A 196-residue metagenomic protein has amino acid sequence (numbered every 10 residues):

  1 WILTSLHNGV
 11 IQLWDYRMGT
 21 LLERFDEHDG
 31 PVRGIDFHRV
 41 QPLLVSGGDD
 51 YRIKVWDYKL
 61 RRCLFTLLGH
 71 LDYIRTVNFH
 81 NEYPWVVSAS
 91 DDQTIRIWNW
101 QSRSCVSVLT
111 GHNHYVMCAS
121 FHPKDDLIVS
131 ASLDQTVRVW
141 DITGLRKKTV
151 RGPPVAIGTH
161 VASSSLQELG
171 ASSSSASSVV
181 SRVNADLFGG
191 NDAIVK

Functional and structural regions predicted by a protein language model:
W1, L21, P31, V40 (+7 more regions): WD40/WD-repeat beta-propeller blade-loop signature
S5, I35-Q41, K59-L60, N78-Y83 (+2 more regions): Loop/turn segments within WD40 beta-propeller blades
S5-N8, S46-D50, Y58, E82 (+4 more regions): Conserved strand-to-loop turn within each blade of WD40 beta-propeller repeats
V10, L21, D29, R52-K54 (+5 more regions): A conserved positional marker within WD40/Gbeta-like beta-propeller blades
I11-D15, I35, I53-W56, V77 (+3 more regions): WD40-repeat beta-propellers
Y16-G19, Y58-R61, W100-R103, I142-L145: Short loop/turn segments that connect beta-strands within beta-propeller blades
T20-E23, R62-F65, S104-S107, K147-V150: A structural motif specific to WD40 beta-propellers
D26-V32, L68-I74, T110-V116, P153-S163 (+1 more regions): WD40/WD-repeat beta-propeller blade N-cap
